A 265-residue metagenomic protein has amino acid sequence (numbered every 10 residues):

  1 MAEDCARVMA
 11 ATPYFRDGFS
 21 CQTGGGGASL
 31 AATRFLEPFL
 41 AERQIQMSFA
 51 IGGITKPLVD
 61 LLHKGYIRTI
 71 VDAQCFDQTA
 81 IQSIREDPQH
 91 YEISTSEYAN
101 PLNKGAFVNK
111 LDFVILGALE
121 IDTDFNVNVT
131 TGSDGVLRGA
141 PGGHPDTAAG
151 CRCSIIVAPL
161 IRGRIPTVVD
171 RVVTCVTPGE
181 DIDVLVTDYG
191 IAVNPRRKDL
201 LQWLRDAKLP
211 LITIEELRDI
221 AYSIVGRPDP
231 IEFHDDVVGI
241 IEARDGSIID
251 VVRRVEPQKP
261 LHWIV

Functional and structural regions predicted by a protein language model:
M1-S20, A32-L40, Q44-S48, P57-V265: Conserved phosphate- and dinucleotide-binding cores of soluble alpha/beta proteins, encompassing both enzyme active
G26: Beta-strand-loop-alpha "switch" segments that mediate conformational coupling across diverse proteins
S29: N-terminal Rossmann-fold NAD(P) dinucleotide-binding loop
